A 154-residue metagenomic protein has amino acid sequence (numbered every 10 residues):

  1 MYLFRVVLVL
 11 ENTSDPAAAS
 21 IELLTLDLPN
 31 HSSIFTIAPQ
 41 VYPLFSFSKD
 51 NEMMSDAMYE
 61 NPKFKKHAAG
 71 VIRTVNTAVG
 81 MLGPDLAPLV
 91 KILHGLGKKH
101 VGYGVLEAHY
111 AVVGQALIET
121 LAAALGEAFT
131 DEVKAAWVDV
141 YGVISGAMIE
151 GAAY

Functional and structural regions predicted by a protein language model:
M1-L3, S14-Y154: Globin-like tetrapyrrole-binding proteins
